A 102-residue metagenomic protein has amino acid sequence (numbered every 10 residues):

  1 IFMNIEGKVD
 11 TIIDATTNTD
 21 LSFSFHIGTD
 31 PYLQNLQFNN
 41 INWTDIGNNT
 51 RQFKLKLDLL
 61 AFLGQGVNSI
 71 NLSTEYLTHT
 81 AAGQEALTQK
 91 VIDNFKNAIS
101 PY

Functional and structural regions predicted by a protein language model:
I1-Y102: A short, solvent-exposed, low-complexity linear motif enriched for acidic/polar residues with Pro/Gly/Ser/Thr
